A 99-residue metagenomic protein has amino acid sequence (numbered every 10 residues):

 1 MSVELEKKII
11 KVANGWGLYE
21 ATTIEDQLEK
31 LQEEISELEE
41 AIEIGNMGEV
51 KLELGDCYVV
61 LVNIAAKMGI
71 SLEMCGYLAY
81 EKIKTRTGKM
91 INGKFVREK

Functional and structural regions predicted by a protein language model:
M1-L54, Y58-K99: Flexible "arm" and connector segments at domain edges
